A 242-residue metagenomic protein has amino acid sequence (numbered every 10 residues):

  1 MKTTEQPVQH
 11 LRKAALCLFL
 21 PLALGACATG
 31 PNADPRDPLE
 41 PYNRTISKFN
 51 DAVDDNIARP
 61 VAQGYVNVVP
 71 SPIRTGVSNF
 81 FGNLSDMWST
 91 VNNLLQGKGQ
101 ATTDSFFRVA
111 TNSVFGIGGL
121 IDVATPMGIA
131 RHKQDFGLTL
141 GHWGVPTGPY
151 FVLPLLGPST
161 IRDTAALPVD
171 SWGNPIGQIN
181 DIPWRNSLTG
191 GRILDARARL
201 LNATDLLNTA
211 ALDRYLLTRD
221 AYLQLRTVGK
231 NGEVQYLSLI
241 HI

Functional and structural regions predicted by a protein language model:
K2-T3, L188: Intrinsically disordered/low-complexity terminal segments and short unstructured peptides
T3-L16: Bacterial N-terminal signal peptides that target proteins for export
L16-C17, A196: General helical structural elements
G30-S238: Hydrophobic alpha-helical membrane segments
I240-I242: Conserved small/polar residues in nucleotide/adenosyl-binding loops
